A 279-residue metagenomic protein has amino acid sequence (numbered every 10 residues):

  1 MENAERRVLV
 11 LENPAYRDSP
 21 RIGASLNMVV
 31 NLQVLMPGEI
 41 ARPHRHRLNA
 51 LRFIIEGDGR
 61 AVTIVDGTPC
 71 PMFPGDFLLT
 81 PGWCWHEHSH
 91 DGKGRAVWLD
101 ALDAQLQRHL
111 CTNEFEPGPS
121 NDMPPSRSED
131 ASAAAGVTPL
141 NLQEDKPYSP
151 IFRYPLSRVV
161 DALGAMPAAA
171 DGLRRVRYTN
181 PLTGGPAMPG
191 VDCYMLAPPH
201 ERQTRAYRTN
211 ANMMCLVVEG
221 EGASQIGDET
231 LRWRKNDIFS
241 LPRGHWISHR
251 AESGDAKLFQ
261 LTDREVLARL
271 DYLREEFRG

Functional and structural regions predicted by a protein language model:
M1-I54, D58-C70, G172, V176 (+1 more regions): An N-terminus-focused feature that recognizes amino-terminal "leader" regions
M1-L26, P117, M123-G190, Y194 (+1 more regions): A short, N-terminal "cap"/entry segment at the start of jelly-roll beta-barrel domains of the cupin/DSBH fold
P20-A24, I40-H46, S89-H90, A187-M188 (+2 more regions): Short histidine-centered beta-strand/loop micro-motifs that create catalytic or ligand/metal-coordination sites
M36, I40-P74, T80-C84, R208-K235 (+1 more regions): A short beta-strand-loop-beta hairpin characteristic of the jelly-roll/cupin
P37-I40, C84-H86, E201-Q203, W246: Short beta-turn/strand-loop junction motif enriched in small, turn-promoting residues
V65, P71-K93, W98-D103, I226 (+2 more regions): Conserved metal-binding segment of the jelly-roll/cupin
D91-F152, E252-G279: Double-stranded beta-helix
L182-P189, C193-L196, H200-R205, T209-G279: C-terminal functional regions that serve as terminal interaction/effector modules
